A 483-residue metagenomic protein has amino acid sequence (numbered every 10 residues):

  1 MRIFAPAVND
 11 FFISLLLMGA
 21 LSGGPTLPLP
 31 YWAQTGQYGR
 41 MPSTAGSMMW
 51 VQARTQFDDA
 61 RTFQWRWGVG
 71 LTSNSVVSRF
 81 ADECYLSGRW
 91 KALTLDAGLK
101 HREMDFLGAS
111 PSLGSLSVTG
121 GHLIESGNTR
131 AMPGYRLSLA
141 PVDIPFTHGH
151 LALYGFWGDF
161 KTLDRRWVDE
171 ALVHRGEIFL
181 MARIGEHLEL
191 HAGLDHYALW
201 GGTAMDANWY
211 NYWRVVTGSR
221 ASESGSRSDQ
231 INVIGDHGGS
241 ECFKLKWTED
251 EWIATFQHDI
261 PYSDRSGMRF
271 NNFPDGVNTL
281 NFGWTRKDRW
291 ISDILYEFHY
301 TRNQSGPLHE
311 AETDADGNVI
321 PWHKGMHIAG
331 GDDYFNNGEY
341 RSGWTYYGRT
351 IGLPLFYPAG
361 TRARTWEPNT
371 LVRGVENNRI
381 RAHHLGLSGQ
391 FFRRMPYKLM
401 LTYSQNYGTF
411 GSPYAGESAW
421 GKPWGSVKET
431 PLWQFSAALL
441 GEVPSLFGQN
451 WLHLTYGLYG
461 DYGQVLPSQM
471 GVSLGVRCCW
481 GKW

Functional and structural regions predicted by a protein language model:
F4, V8-I13, R54-W67, R89-A92 (+7 more regions): Short loop/turn motifs that connect adjacent beta-strands in outer-membrane beta-barrel proteins
F12, L17, G134, P467-W483: Outer-membrane beta-barrel "beta-signal"
L15, G19-L27, W65-S73, G88 (+8 more regions): Transmembrane beta-barrel strands of outer-membrane/channel proteins
S43-V51, S78-D82, N128-S138, E170-G176 (+6 more regions): Residues that define the transmembrane beta-barrel architecture of outer-membrane proteins
M49-F57, C84-G88, Y135-P141, I178-I184 (+7 more regions): Residues on the lipid-exposed face of transmembrane beta-strands in outer-membrane beta-barrel proteins
V69-D164, A182-W200: Outer membrane beta-barrel
A140-H323, Y403-T430, L439: Signature for the C-terminal beta-barrel architecture of outer-membrane proteins
H309-Y414: C-terminal structural cap/anchor segments
